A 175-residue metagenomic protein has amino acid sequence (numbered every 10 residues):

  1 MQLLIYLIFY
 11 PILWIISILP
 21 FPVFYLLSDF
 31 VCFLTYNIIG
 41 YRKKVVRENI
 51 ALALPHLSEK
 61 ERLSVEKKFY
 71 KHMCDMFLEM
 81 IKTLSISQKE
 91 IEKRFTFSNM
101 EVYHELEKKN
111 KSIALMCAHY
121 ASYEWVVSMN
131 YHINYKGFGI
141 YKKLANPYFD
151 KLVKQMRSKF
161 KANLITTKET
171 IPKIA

Functional and structural regions predicted by a protein language model:
M1-L52, K68-Q88: A transmembrane-helix-recognition feature enriched in membrane-embedded lipid enzymes and envelope glyco-/phospholipid
L4, V31, I38, H56-K67 (+3 more regions): Non-catalytic C-terminal accessory region of glycerolipid acyltransferases and related lyso-lipid remodeling enzymes
E61, F77-I81, H119-A121: Juxtamembrane/interfacial segments around transmembrane helices
L84-A175: Soluble catalytic domains of membrane acyltransferases
